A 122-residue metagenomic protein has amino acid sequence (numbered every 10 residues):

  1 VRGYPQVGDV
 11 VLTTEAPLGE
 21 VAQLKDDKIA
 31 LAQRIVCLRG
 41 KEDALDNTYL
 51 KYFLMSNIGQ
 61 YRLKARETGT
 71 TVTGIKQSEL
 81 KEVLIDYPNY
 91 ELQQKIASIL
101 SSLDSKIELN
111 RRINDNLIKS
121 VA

Functional and structural regions predicted by a protein language model:
V1-I85: DNA target-recognition domains and sequence-specific DNA-contacting regions of bacterial/archaeal
D46, L50, E79-A122: Amphipathic alpha-helical segments
